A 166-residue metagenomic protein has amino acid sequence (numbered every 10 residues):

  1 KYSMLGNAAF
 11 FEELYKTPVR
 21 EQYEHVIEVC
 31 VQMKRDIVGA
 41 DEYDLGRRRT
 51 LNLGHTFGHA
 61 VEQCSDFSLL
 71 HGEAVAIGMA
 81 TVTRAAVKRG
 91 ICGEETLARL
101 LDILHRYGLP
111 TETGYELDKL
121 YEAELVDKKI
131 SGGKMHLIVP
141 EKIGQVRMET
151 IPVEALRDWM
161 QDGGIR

Functional and structural regions predicted by a protein language model:
K1-L51: Carboxylate- and glycine-rich phosphate/diphosphate-binding segment that chelates Mg2+/Mn2+
V26-K34, M79, L104, E124: Short alpha-helical scaffolding segments that buttress acidic/His motifs in well-ordered protein cores
L53-V61: Active-site His/Glu-centered metal-binding helix of metallohydrolases
H55, M79, I143: Residue-level signal for inorganic ion chemistry
V75-I77, T81: Small-residue-rich helix-loop
I91-R166: C-terminal charged capping/lid subdomain of soluble metabolic enzymes
